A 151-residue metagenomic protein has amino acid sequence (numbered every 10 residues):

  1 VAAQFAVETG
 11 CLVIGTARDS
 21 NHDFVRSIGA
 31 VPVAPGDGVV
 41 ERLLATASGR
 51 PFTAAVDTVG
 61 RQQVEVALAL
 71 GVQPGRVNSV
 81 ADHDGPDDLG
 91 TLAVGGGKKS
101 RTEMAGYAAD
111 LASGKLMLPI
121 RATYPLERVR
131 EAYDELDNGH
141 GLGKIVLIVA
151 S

Functional and structural regions predicted by a protein language model:
V1-S151: Terminal helix/beta-alpha structural elements that buttress the NAD(P)+-binding lobe
